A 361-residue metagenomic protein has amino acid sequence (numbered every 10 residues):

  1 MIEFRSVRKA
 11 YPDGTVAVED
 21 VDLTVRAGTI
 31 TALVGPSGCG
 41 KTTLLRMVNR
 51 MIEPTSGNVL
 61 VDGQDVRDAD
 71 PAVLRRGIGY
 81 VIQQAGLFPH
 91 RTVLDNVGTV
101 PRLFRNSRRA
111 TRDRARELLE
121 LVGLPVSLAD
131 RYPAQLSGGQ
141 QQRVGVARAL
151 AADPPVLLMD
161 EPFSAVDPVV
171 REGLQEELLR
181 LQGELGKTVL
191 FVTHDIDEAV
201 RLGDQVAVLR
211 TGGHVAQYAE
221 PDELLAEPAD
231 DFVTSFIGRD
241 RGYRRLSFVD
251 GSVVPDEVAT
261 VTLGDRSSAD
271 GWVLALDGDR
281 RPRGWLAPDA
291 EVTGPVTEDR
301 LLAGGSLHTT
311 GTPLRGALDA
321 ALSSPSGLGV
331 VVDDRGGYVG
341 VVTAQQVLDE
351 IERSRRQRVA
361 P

Functional and structural regions predicted by a protein language model:
V34-P36: The feature captures the beta-strand-to-loop junction immediately N-terminal to the Walker
N49: Helix-to-loop junction immediately C-terminal to a conserved catalytic motif
D65-G79, L103-R105, R109: ABC ATPase NBD coupling module
L94-R102, R112, R116: Short helical segment in ABC ATPase nucleotide-binding domains corresponding to the A-loop/adjacent helical element
R109-S127: Conserved ABC ATPase "signature" region
A134, A152: Conserved signature/switch motifs of ABC ATPase nucleotide-binding domains
V254-D279, A303-P361: The conserved cystathionine-beta-synthase
